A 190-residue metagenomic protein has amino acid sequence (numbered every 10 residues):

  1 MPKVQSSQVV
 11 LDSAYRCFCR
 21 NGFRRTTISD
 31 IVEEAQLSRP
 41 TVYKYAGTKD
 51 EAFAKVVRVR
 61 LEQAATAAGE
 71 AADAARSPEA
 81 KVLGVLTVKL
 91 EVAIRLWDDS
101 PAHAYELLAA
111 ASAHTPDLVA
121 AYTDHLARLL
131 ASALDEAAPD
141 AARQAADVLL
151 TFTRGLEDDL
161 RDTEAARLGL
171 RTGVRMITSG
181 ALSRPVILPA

Functional and structural regions predicted by a protein language model:
M1-Q5, P185-A190: N-terminal intrinsically disordered/low-complexity leader segments
Q5-A14, I31, V56-A68, L130: Generic hydrophobic, amphipathic alpha-helix propensity
V9, S13, C17-E51, K55: Helix-turn-helix
K49, V56, R60, A64 (+3 more regions): Hydrophobic/aromatic residues within well-ordered alpha-helical segments
K55, A68-R95: Hydrophobic alpha-helical connector segments
A65, A111-A137, R143-D147: Amphipathic alpha-helical packing segments from all-alpha helical-bundle domains
A80-G84, V92-D117, L150: Amphipathic alpha-helical segments used for helix-helix packing
E91-L96, S132, A142, A146-R167 (+1 more regions): Amphipathic C-terminal alpha-helical segment
